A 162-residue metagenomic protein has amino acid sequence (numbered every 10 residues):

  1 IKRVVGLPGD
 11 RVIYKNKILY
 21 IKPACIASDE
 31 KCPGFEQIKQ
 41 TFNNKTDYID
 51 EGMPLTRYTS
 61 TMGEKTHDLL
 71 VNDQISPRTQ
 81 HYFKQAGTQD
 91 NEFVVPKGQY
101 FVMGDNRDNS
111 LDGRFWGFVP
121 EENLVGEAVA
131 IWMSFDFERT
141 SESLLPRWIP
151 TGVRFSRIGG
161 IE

Functional and structural regions predicted by a protein language model:
I1-E162: Soluble "head" domains of membrane/secretory-pathway proteins
